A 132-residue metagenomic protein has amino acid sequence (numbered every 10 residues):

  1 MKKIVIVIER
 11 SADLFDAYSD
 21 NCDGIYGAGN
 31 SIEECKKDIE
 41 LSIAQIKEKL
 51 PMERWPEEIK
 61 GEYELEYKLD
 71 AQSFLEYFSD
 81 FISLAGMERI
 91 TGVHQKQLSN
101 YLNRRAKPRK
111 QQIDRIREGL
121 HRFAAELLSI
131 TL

Functional and structural regions predicted by a protein language model:
M1-E53: DNA-contacting interfaces and partner/effector-binding or oligomerization modules in DNA-centric proteins
M1-K3, E40-L102, A106-Q111, A125-L132: Short, charged, surface-exposed hinge/linker loops at domain edges that act as mobile lids or interdomain connectors
I8, F15, L120, A124-T131: C-terminal alpha-helix/helix-terminus motif
K37, N100, E118: DNA-binding alpha-helical recognition surfaces that contact promoter or target DNA
I113-R117: Hydrophobic micro-packing sites on short alpha-helices
